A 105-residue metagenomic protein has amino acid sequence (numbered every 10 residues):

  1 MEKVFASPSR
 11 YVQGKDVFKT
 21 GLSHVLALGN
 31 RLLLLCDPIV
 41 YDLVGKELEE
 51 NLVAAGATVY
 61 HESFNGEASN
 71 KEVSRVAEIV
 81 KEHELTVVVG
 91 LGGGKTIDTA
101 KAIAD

Functional and structural regions predicted by a protein language model:
M1-V87: ATP/NTP phosphate-donor binding region
L26, A104-D105: Generic secondary-structure boundary signal with a strong preference for alpha-helix termini
V80-A104: A short, small-residue-rich loop immediately preceding and capping a beta-strand
